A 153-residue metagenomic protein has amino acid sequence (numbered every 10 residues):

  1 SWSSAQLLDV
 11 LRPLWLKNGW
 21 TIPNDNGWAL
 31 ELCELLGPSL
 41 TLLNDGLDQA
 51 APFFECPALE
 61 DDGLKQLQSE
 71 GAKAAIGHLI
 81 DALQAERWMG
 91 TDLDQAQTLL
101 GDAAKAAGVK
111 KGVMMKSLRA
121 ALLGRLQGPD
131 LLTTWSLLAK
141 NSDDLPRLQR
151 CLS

Functional and structural regions predicted by a protein language model:
S1-Q6, R125-P129: Short amphipathic alpha-helical segments with coiled-coil-like heptad repeat character
W2-A107: Small-residue-rich helix-loop
L93-S153: Charged substrate- and nucleic-acid-binding regions of tRNA-handling and nucleotidyl-transfer enzymes, centered on
